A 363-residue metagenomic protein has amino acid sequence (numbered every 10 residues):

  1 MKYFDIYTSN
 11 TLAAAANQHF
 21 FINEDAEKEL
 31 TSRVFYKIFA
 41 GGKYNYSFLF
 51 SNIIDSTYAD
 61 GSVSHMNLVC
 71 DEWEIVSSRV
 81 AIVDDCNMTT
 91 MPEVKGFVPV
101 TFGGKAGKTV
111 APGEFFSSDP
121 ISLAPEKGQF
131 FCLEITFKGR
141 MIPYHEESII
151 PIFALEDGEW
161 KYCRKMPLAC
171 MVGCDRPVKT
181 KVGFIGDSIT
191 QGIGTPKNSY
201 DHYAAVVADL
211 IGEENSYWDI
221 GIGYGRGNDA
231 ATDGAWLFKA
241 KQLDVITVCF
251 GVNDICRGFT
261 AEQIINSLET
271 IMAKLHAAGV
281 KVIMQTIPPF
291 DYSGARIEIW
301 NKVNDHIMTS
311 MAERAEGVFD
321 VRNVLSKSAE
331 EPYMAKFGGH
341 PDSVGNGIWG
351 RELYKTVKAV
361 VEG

Functional and structural regions predicted by a protein language model:
M1-I185, T190-Q191, T195-P196: N-terminal secretory targeting modules
I135, F250, T286-I287: A cross-domain feature marking catalytic cores of carbohydrate-active enzymes and several ubiquitous metabolic/repair
K179-T270, D291-R296, N301, A335-K336 (+1 more regions): Conserved SGNH/GDSL esterase-like catalytic core that processes O-acyl groups on lipids and polysaccharides
C256, P288-G363: Catalytic His-Asp segment of secreted/periplasmic serine-dependent ester chemistry enzymes
A278-V282: A short helix->loop->beta-strand "cap" motif at the edges of active sites that frequently abuts
